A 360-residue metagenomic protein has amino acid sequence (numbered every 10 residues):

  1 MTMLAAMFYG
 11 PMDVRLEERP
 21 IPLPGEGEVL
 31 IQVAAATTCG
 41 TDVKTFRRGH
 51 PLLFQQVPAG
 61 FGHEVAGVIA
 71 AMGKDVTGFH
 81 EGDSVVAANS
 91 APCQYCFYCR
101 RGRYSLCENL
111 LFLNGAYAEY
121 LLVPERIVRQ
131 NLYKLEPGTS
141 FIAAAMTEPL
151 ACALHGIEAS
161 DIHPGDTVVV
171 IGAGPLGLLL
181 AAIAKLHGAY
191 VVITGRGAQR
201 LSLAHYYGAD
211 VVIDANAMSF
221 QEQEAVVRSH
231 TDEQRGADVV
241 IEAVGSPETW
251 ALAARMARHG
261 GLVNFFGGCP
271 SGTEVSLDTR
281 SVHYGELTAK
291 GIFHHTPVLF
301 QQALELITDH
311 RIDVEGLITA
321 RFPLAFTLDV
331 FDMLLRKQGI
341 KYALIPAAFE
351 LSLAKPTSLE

Functional and structural regions predicted by a protein language model:
M1-A5, R228, A251-R255, T296-E360: C-terminal hydrophobic helical "lid"/dimerization subdomain of Rossmann-like NAD(P)H-dependent oxidoreductases
L4, P20, Q32, A66-V68 (+2 more regions): Residues located in well-ordered beta-strands
P22-A36, H50-F97, K134-E136: Glycine-rich beta-strand-centered segment in the early N-terminal region that forms part of a ligand/cofactor-binding
C93-I171: NAD(P)H dinucleotide-binding glycine-rich loop of Rossmann-like/cofactor-binding domains, especially the beta1-alpha1
T139-M218: Mid-domain Rossmann-like dinucleotide-binding core that forms the NAD(H)/NADP(H) cofactor-binding site
S160, T167, Y207-L287, L328 (+1 more regions): Glycine-rich cofactor phosphate-binding loops and adjacent beta1-alpha1 units of small-molecule cofactor enzyme domains
G197, C269, H295: Residues in the short beta-alpha loop(s) of Rossmann-like NAD(P)-binding domains
